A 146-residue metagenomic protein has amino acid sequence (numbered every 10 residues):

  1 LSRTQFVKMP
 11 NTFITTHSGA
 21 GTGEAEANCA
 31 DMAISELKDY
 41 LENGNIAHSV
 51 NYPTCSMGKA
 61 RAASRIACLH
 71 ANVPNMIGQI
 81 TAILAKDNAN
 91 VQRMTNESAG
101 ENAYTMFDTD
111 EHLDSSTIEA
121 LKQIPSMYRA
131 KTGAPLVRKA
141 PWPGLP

Functional and structural regions predicted by a protein language model:
L1-G58, Y104: Rossmann-like dinucleotide-binding domain for NAD(H)/NADP(H)
A47-P146: A conserved regulatory-domain signal marking ACT and ACT-like small-molecule sensing domains and adjacent regulatory
